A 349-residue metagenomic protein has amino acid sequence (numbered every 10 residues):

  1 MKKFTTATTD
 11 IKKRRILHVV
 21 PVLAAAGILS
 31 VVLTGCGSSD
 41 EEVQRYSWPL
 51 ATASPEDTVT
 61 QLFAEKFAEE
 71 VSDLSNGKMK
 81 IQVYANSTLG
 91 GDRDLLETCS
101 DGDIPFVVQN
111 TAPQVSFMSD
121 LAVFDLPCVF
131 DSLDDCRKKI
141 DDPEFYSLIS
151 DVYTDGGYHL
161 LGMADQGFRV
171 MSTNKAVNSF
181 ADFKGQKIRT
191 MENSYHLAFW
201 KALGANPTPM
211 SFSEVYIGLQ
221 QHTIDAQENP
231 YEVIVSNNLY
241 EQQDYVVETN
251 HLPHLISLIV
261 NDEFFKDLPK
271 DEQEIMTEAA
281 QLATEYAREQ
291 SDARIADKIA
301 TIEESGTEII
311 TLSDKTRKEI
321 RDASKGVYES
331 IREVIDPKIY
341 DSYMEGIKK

Functional and structural regions predicted by a protein language model:
M1-S47, K349: Short, low-complexity disordered leader/linker segments with a strong preference for bacterial N-terminal type II
T6-T9, I16-V20, V31, E69 (+4 more regions): Hydrophobic transmembrane signal anchors and adjacent membrane-proximal interface regions, especially in viral
H18, L23-A24, F145, Y158 (+2 more regions): Generic detector of short alpha-helix boundary/capping microenvironments and adjacent low-complexity segments
I28-V31, E144-L148, Y195: Transmembrane alpha-helix boundary/anchor motif
G37-C136, Y153-D155, H159-K349: N-terminal secretory/targeting leader peptides
D134-S150: A gly/proline- and charged-residue-enriched helix-loop-helix capping module
